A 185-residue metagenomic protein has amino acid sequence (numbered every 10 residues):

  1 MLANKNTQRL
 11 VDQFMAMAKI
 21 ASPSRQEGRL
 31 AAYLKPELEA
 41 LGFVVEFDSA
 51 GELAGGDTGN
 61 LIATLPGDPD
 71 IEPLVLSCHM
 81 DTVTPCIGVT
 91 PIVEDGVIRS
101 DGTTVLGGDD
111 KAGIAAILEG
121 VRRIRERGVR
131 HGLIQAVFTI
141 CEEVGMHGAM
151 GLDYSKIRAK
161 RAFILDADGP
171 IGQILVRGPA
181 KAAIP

Functional and structural regions predicted by a protein language model:
L2-R25: N-terminal capping segment at the start of a domain
A31, F47, G56-D57, T64-P66 (+3 more regions): Active-site metal-coordination/substrate-binding segment of hydrolases, especially metallo-dependent peptidases
A32-L41: Amphipathic alpha-helical segments
G42-G51: Short, well-structured beta-strand/strand-turn elements
F47-D48, H147-M150, G169-L175: Glycine-rich, charged/polar anion/phosphate-binding loops that engage phosphate groups from diverse ligands
I62-L65, I164: Short, well-ordered beta-strand micro-motif
V93-D95, A182-P185: Short, intrinsically disordered, charge-balanced linker/junction segments flanking boundaries in proteins
L152-Q173: A glycine-rich helix N-cap at a beta->alpha junction
